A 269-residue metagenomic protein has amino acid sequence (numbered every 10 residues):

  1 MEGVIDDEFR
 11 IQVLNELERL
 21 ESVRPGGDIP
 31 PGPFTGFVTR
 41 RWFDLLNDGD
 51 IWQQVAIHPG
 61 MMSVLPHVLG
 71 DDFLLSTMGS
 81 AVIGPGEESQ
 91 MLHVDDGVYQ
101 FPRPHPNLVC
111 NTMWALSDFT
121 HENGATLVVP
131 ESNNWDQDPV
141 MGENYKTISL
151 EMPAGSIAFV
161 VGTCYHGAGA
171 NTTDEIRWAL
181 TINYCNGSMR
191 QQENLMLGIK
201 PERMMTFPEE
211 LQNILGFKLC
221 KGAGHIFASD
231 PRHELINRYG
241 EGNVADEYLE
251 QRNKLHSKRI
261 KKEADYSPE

Functional and structural regions predicted by a protein language model:
M1-F101: Non-heme Fe(II)-dependent double-stranded beta-helix
I5-E8, A81-I83, G97, F119-H121 (+3 more regions): Short, solvent-exposed loop/turn segments at secondary-structure junctions
D50-M61, G97-R103, H121-P130, R232-N243 (+1 more regions): Short N-terminal helix-initiation segments at or just after the protein's N-terminus
L75, N107-V109, R177: Short, solvent-exposed loop/turn segments at the edges of secondary structure
T77-S80, T112-W114, L180-Y184: A structural signal for short, well-ordered beta-strand segments
E88-M152, M189-I199: Catalytic core of non-heme Fe(II) oxygenases with the double-stranded beta-helix
P139-I157, T163, G169-E269: Conserved double-stranded beta-helix
